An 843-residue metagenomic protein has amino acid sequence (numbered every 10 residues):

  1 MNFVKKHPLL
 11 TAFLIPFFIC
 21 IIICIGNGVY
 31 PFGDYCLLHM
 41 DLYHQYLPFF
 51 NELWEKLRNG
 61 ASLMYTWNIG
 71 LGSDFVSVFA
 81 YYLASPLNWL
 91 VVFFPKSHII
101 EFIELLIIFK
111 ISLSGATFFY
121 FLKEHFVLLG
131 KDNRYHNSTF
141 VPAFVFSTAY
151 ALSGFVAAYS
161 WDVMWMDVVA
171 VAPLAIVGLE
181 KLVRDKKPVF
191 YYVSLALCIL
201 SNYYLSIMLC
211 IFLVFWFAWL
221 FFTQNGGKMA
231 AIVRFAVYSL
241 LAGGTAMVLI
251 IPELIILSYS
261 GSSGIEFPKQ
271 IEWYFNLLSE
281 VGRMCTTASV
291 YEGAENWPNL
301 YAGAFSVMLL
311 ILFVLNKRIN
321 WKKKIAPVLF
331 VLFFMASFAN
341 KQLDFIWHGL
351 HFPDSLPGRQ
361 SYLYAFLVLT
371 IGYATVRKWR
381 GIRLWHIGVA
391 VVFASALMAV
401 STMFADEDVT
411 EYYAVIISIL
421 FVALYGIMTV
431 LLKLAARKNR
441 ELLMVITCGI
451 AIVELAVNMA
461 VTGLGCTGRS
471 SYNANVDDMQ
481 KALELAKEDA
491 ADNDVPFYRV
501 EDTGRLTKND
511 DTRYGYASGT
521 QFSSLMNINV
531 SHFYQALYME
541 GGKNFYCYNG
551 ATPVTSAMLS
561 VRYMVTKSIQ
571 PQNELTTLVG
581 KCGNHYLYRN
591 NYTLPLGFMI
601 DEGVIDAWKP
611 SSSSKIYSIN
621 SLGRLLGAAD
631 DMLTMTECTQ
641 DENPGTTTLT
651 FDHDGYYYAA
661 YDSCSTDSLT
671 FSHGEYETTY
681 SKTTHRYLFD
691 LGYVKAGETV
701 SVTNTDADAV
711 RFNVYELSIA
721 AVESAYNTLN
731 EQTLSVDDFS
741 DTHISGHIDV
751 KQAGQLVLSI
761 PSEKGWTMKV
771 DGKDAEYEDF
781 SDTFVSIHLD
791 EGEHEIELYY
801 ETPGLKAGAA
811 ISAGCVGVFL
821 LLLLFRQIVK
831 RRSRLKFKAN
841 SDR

Functional and structural regions predicted by a protein language model:
N2-K5, F49, A629-R843: Active-site-proximal, structured, solvent-exposed surfaces of multi-pass membrane proteins that position macromolecular
P16-G115, T148-V169, L257-S262, K269-A294 (+3 more regions): Membrane-interface coil-to-helix junctions
P16-I19, S112-H125, S138-F222, R234-L254 (+2 more regions): Membrane-embedded helix bundles of polyisoprenyl
M40, H44-E55, A80, P86 (+7 more regions): Periplasmic/ER-lumenal interhelical loops and adjacent helix-loop junctions in multi-pass membrane proteins
V76-A80, I100-S112, P142-P173, V183-R184 (+4 more regions): Membrane-interface micro-motifs in multi-pass membrane enzymes
S114-L122, V171-V183, I211-W219, V307-V314 (+4 more regions): Transmembrane alpha-helical segments
K186, L205, I325-F345, H351-D478 (+1 more regions): Contiguous transmembrane helix-bundle modules in multi-pass membrane proteins
A451-S471, K487-M558, Y592-L594, M599-R624 (+3 more regions): Extracytoplasmic/lumenal acceptor-recognition loop(s) of multi-pass membrane glycoenzymes
